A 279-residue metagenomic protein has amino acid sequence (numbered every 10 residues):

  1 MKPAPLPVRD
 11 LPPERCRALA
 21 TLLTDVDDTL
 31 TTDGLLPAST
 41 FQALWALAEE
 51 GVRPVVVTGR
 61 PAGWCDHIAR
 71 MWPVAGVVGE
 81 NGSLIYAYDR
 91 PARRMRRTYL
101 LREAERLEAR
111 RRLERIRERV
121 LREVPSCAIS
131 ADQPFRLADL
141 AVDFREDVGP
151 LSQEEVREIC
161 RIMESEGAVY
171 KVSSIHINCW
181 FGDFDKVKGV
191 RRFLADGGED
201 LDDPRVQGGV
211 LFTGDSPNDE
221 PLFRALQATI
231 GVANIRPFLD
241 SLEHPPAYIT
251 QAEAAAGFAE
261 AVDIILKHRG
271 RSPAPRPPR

Functional and structural regions predicted by a protein language model:
P5, P12, R17, P37 (+2 more regions): Mg2+-dependent phosphoryl-transfer enzymes with acidic/Ser/Thr/Gly-rich catalytic loops
A20-L22, A75, V210: The start of beta-strands in P-loop NTPase/AAA+ ATPase cores
L22, L47, P54, V77-V78 (+2 more regions): Short, well-ordered beta-strand core segments
D25: Active-site residues of response regulator receiver
D33-D132: Active-site phosphate-binding/coordination module
W72-P73, N81, E166, A225-L226 (+1 more regions): Short, structured coil segments at secondary-structure junctions
I116-A225: Conserved acidic, metal-coordinating active-site core of Asp-based, Mg2+-dependent phosphoryl-transfer enzymes
